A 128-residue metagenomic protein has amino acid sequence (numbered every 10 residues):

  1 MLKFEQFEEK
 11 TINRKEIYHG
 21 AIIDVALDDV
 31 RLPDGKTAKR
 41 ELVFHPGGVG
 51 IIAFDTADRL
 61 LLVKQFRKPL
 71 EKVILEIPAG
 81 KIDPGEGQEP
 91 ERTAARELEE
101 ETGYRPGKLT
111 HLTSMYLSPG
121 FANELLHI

Functional and structural regions predicted by a protein language model:
M1-H19: Extreme N-terminal tail/first-helix region
Q6, G50-R96, T113: Conserved Nudix-box catalytic region and its N-terminal flanking loop in Nudix hydrolases and closely related
N13-G50, T56-A57: Acidic, metal-coordinating catalytic segment for phosphate/diphosphate chemistry, firing primarily on the Nudix
D24-D28, V73, L125-H127: Short beta-strand micro-motifs in enzyme catalytic cores
D29, D34, A79-K81, M115-Y116: Short, well-ordered turn and helix-capping elements at secondary-structure junctions
T37, I82, A122: Gly/Ser/Thr-rich beta-alpha loop segments that engage phosphate groups in nucleotides
P46, A57, R67, E76-A79 (+1 more regions): Active-site segment of metal-dependent pyrophosphate-handling enzymes, primarily the Nudix hydrolase catalytic core
